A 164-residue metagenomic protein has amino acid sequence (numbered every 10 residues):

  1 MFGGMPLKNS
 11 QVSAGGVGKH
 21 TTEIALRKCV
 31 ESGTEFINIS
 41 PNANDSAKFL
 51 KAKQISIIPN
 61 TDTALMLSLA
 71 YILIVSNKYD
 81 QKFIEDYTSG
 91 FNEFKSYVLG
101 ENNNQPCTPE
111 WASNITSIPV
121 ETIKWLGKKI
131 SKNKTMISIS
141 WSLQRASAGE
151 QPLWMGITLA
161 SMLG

Functional and structural regions predicted by a protein language model:
M1, N38, S56, M136-S138 (+1 more regions): Structured core elements
G3-K48: A conserved hydrophobic secondary-structure block that centers on an alpha-helix together with its immediately flanking
G4-L7, A43-N44, N60-D62, Y71 (+2 more regions): Short, glycine-/Ser/Thr-/acidic-enriched flexible segments
K8-Q11, C107-A112, S138-Q144: Glycine- and acidic
S10-A14, A47-A52, M66-S68, S147-P152: Short acidic, glycine/serine/threonine-rich loops at helix termini
E23, M66-Y71, K124, L153-A160: Predominant activation on well-ordered alpha-helical scaffold segments within soluble catalytic domains
V30-I37, N42-K132: Long, well-ordered, tryptophan-enriched scaffold segments
I130-G164: A glycine-rich, hydrophobic/aromatic-adjacent loop/helix-cap motif
